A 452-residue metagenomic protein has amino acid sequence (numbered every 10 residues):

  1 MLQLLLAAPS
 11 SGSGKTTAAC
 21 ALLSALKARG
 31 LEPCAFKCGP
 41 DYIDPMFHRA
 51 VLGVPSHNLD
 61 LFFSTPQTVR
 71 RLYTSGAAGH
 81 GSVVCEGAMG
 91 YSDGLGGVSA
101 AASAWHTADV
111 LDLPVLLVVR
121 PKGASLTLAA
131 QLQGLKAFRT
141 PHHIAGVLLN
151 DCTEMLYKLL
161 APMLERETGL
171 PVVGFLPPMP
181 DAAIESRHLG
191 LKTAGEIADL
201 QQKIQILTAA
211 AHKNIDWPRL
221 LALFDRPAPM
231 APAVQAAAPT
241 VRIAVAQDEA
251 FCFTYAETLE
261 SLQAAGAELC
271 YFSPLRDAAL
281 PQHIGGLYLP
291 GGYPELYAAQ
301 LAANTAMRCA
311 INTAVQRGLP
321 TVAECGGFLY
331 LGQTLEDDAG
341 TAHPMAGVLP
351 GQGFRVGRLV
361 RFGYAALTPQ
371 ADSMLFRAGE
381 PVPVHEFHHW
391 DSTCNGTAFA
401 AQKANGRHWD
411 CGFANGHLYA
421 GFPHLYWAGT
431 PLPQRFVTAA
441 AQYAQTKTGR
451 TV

Functional and structural regions predicted by a protein language model:
M1-L2, A236-R242: A short, charged/proline- and glycine-enriched loop that marks the coil->beta-strand transition at the N-terminal
L2-L111, V119-H143, D151-K158: ATP-dependent carboxylate-amine ligase catalytic core
L5, V84-E86, L116, L148 (+2 more regions): Structural motif
K37-C38, V172-P180, E268-R276: Beta-strand->loop->alpha-helix junctions that form or flank phosphate-binding loops in nucleotide-handling enzymes
A108, P239, F251-Q263, E268-C270 (+2 more regions): C-terminal and late-domain segments of enzyme folds
S125-Q235: Internal gly/pro-rich beta-alpha loop/helix module that stabilizes soluble enzyme cofactors or their anionic handles
T240-Q316: Phosphate-binding active sites in nucleotide-utilizing proteins
P294-A371: Cysteine-nucleophile active-site neighborhood
